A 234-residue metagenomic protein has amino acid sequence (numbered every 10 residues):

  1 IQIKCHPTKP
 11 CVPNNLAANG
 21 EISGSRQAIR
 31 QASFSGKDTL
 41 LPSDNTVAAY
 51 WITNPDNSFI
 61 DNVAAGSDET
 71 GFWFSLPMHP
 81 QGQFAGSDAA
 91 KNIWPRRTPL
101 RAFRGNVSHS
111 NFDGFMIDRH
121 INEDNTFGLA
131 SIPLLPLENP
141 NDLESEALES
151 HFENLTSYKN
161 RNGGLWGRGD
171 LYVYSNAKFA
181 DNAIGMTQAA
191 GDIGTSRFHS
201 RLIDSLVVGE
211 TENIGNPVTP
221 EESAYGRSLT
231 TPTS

Functional and structural regions predicted by a protein language model:
I1-I52, E69-L100, F112-A147, G185-D192 (+1 more regions): Acidic/polar low-complexity surface segments
I1-Q2, N14-N15, N19-G20, N57 (+9 more regions): Consensus "Asn ladder" position of solenoid repeat domains
Y50, F112, Y158, Y172-Y174 (+2 more regions): Sequence-level detector for tyrosine residue identity
P55, N62, P77, N106 (+6 more regions): Beta-strand repeat scaffolds of extracellular/surface proteins
S58, A102, D142-L143, R168 (+1 more regions): Alpha-solenoid helical-repeat scaffolds
I60, G71, P80-A85, P99 (+3 more regions): Catalytic-domain carbohydrate-binding cleft regions of carbohydrate-active enzymes
